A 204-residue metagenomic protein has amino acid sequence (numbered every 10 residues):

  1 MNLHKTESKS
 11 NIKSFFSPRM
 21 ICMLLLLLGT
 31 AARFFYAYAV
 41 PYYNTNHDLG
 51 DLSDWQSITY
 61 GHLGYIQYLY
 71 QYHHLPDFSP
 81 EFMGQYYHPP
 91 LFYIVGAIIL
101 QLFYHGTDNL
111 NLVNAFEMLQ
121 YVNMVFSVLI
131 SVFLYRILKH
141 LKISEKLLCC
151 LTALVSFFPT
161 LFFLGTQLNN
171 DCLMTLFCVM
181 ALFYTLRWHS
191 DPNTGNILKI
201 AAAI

Functional and structural regions predicted by a protein language model:
M1-V40: Start-transfer (signal-anchor) and selected internal transmembrane alpha helices of multi-pass inner/ER membrane
L25, G29, L119-N123, N170: Alpha-helical transmembrane segments of multi-pass integral membrane proteins
F35-G84, L91, Q101-G106: Extracytosolic helix-loop segments that constitute the early lumenal/periplasmic catalytic or substrate-binding loops
G106-N114, L134-F157, L176: Transmembrane-helix signature of polytopic, membrane-embedded enzymes that assemble or transfer cell-envelope glycans
E117-K142, M180: Transmembrane-helix motifs of polytopic, lipid-linked glycan transferases
V122-F126, C150-F157, L161-T185: Multi-pass, polyprenyl lipid-linked donor-dependent membrane glycosyltransferases
H140-K142, A181-K199: Membrane-interface transmembrane helices that cradle and orient dolichyl/undecaprenyl
T160, I200-I204: Transmembrane helices and adjacent periplasmic/lumenal helix-loop junctions of polyprenol-phosphate-dependent
